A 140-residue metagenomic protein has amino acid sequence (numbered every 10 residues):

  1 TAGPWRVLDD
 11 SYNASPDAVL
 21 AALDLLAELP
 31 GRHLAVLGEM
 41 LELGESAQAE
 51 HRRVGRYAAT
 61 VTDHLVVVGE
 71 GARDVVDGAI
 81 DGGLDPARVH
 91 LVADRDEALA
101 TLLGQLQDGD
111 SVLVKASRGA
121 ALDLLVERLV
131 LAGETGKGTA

Functional and structural regions predicted by a protein language model:
T1-A140: ATP-dependent carboxylate-amine ligase
